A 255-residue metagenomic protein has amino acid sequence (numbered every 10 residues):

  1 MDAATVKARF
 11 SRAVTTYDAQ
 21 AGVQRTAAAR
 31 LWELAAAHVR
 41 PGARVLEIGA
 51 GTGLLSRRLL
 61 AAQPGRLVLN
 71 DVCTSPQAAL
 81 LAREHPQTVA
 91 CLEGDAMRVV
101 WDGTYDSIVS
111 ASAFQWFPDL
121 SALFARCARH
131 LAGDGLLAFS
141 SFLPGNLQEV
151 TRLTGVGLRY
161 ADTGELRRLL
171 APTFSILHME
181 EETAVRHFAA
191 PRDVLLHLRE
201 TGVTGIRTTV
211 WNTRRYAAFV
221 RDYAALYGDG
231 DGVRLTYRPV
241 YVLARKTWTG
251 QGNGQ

Functional and structural regions predicted by a protein language model:
M1-T15: N-terminal, positively charged/glycine-rich alpha-helical extensions of SAM-dependent methyltransferases
G22-P41: Conserved alpha-helix/loop element of class I SAM-dependent methyltransferases that forms part of the SAM/SAH-binding
V23, T52, R159, H178-Q255: Conserved Class I S-adenosyl-L-methionine
L46-V99: Class I SAM-dependent methyltransferase SAM/SAH-binding core
M97-I108: A short acidic, Gly/Pro-enriched loop at the edge of an enzyme's catalytic core that lines a small-molecule cofactor
S107-L120, S141: A short SAM/SAH-binding and catalytic strip from SAM-dependent methyltransferases
S121-G133: A short glycine-rich, Lys/Arg-flanked "PGG" loop and its adjoining helix->strand segment in the class I
L136-E165: Conserved class I S-adenosyl-L-methionine
